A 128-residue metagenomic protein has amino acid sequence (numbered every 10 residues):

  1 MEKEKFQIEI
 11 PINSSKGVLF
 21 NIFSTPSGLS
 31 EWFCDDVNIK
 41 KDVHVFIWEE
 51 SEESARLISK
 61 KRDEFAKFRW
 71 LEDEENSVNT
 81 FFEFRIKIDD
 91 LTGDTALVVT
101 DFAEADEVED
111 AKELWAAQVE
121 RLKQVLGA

Functional and structural regions predicted by a protein language model:
M1-N38: Hydrophobic ligand-binding cavity/cleft-lining segments
K5-F6, G17-V18, D94-A103, G127: Short, charged low-complexity linear motifs
L19-F20, L29, L57, F68 (+3 more regions): Hydrophobic pocket/interface hotspot
S30-D36, H44-F46, L71: A short gly/proline-enriched turn/hairpin at secondary-structure junctions
E31, S77-F81, D106-E113: A short, polar/proline- and glycine-enriched secondary-structure boundary/capping micro-motif
I39, I47-T92, A96, T100-E104: Hydrophobic-ligand binding "helix-grip"
F102-A128: A conserved amphipathic terminal alpha-helix motif
